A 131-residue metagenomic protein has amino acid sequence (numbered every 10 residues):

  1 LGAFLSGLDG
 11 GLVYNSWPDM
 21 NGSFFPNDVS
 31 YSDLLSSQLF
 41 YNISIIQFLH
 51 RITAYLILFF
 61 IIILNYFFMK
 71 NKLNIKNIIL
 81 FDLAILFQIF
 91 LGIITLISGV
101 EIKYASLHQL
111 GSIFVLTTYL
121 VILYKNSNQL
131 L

Functional and structural regions predicted by a protein language model:
L1-L131: Polytopic transmembrane helical bundles with strong interfacial aromatic enrichment
